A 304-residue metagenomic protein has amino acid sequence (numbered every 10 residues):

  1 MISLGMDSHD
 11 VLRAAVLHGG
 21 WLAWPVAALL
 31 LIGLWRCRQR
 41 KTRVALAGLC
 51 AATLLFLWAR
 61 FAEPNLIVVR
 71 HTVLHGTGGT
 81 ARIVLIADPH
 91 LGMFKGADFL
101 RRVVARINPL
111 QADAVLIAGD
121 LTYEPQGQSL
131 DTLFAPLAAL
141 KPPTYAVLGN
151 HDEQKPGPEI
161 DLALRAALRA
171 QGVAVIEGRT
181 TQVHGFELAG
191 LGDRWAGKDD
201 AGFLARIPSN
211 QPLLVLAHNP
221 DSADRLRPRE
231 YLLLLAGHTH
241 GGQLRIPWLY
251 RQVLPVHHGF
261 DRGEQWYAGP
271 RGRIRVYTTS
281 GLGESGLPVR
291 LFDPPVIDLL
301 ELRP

Functional and structural regions predicted by a protein language model:
M1-V68: Non-catalytic terminal accessory segments
L74-V84, V173, T180-G190, P208-S209 (+2 more regions): Beta-strand-turn-beta hairpins that frame and shape the catalytic cleft of phosphate-ester-processing enzymes
G78-A174: Membrane-embedded segments
I83-L85, L116, L188-G190, L214-H218 (+1 more regions): Structural motif
A87-L91, G119-L121, N150-D152, R179-T180 (+4 more regions): Active-site metal-binding loops of divalent metal-dependent hydrolases
D113-V115, P142, Q211-L214, L232: Conserved acidic residues
P156-V173, R179, H184-A217, A223-R225 (+2 more regions): Binuclear metal-dependent hydrolase catalytic cores centered on His/Asp/Glu-rich metal-binding motifs
P220-L299: Conserved beta-sheet core of the metallophosphoesterase superfamily
